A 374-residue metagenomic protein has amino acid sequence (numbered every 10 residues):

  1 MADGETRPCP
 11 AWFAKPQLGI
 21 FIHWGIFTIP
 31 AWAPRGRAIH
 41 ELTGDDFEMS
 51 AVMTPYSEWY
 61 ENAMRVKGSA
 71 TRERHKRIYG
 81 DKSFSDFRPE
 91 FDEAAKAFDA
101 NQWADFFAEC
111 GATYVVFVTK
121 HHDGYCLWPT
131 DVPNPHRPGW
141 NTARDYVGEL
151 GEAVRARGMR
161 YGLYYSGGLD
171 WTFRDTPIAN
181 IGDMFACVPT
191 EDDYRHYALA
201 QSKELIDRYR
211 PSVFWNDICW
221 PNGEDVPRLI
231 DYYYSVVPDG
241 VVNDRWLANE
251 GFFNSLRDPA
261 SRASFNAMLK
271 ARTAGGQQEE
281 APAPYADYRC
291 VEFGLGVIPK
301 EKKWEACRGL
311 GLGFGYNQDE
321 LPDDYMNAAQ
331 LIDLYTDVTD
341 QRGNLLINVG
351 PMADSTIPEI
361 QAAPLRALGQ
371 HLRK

Functional and structural regions predicted by a protein language model:
M1-K374: Mature catalytic domains of secreted/periplasmic carbohydrate-active enzymes
